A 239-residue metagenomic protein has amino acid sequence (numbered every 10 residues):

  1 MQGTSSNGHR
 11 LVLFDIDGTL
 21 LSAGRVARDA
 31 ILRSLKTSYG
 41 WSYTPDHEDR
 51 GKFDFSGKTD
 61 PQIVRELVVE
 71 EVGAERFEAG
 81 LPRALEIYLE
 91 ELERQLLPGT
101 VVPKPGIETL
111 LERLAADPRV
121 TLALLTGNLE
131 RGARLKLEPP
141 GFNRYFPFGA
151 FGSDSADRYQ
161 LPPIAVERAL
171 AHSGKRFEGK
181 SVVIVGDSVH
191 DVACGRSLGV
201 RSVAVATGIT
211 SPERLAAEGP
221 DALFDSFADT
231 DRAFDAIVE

Functional and structural regions predicted by a protein language model:
M1-F14, S181, R232-D235, E239: Non-catalytic pre-domain segments flanking phosphatase-related domains
Q2-G51, S56, R65: Active-site neighborhood of HAD-like aspartate-dependent phosphohydrolases
T19, I107-E138, A150-A156: Substrate-recognition element of Asp-dependent hydrolases with the DxDx(T/V) motif
P61-E75, A165-R168: Helix-loop "lid/cap" segments that line or gate small-molecule binding pockets
V68-T109, D117-P118: Metal-dependent phosphoesterase signature
E138-A169: Histidine/lysine/aspartate-rich catalytic loop segments that bind and position anionic ligands
L161-V192: Conserved Lys-Pro-Asp/Glu-containing loop-to-beta segment of HAD-superfamily phosphomonoesterases, centered on
I184-A222: Acidic, Mg2+-coordinating phosphoryl-transfer loop and its flanking beta/alpha structural elements, shared across
